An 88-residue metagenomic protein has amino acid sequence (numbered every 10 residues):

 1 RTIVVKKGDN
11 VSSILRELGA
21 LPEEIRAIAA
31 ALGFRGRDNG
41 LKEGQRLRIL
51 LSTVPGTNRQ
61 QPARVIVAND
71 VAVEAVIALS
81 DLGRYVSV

Functional and structural regions predicted by a protein language model:
R1-V88: Intrinsically disordered, low-complexity regulatory tails and linkers that flank structured modules
